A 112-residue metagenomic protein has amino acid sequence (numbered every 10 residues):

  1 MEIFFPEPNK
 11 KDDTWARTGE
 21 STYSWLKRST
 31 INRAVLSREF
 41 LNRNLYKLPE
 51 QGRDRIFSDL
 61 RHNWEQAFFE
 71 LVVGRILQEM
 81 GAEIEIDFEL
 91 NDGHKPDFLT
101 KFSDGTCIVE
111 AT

Functional and structural regions predicted by a protein language model:
M1-A67: Interdomain/boundary linker segments immediately adjacent to catalytic/signaling cores
H62, M80-I84, T112: A broadly used, surface-exposed interaction patch
E65-F69, L90-G93: Short, glycine/acidic-rich beta->alpha junctions
Q66-E79: Cysteine-centered nucleophilic/redox motifs
E70, D97, E110: Acidic active-site catalytic centers that drive phospho-/nucleotidyl reactions and related ester hydrolyses
Q78-K101: A short acidic/basic microdomain associated with nuclease active sites
T100-V109: Active-site beta-strand-loop-beta-strand hairpin of nuclease catalytic cores that positions key catalytic residues
